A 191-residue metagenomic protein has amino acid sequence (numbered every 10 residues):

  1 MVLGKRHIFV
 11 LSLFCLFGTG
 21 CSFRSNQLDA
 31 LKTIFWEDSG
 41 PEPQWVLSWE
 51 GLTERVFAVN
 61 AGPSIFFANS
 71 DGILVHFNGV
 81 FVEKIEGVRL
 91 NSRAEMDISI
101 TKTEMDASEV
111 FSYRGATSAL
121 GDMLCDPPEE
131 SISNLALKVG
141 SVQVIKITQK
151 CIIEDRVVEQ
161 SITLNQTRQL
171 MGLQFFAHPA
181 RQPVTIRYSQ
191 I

Functional and structural regions predicted by a protein language model:
M1-F9: Bacterial N-terminal signal peptides that target proteins for export
H7-I8, V56, I85, Y188: Positively charged, low-complexity intrinsically disordered regions
I8-L16: Sec-dependent N-terminal signal peptides
G18-G20: C-terminal motif of bacterial Sec signal peptides marking the signal peptidase cleavage site
S22-V75, I100-I191: Acidic, serine/threonine-rich low-complexity disordered tracts
D71-K102: Mid-chain, structured segments of secreted extracytoplasmic proteins
